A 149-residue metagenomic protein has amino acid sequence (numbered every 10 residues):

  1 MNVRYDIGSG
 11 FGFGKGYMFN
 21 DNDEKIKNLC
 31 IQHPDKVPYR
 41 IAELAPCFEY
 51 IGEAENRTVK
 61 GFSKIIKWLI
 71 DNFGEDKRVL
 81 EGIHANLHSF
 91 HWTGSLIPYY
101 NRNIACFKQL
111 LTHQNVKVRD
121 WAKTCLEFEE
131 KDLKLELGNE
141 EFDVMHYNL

Functional and structural regions predicted by a protein language model:
M1-L149: Non-catalytic all-alpha helical scaffold/repeat segments
